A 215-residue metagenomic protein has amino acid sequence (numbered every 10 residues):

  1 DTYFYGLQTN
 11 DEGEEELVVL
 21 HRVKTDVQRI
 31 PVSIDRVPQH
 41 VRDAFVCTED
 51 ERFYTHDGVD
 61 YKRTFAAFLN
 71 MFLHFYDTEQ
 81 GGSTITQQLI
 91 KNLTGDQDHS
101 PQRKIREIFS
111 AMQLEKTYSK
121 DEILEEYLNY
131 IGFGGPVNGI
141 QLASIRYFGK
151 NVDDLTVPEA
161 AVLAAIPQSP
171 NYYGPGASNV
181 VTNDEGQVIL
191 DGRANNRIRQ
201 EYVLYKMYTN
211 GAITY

Functional and structural regions predicted by a protein language model:
D1-Q39: Terminal hydrophobic membrane-targeting helix
T2-Y5, V19-R22, S33, A44-C47 (+5 more regions): Soluble periplasmic/extracytoplasmic beta-strand elements of cell-envelope proteins
L7-D11, V37-H40, T48-E51, T94 (+3 more regions): Solvent-exposed coil/turn segments that connect beta secondary-structure elements in extracytoplasmic/periplasmic
G13-E15, R36-V37, G58-Y61, G82 (+2 more regions): Short hydrophobic/aromatic-rich motifs at helix boundaries and adjacent loops
H21-R22, Y54, Y172-G174: Short small-residue beta-strand/loop micro-motif enriched in glycine and branched aliphatics
K24-T25, D57-K62, P101-K104: Short, glycine-/polar-rich solvent-exposed loops and beta-turns at beta-strand/coil boundaries
S33-I85, N138-F148, L155: Flexible, acidic/glycine-enriched loop-and-adjacent beta/alpha segments that face the extracytoplasmic/periplasmic side
D77-Y215: Non-catalytic, structured segments within soluble enzyme domains
